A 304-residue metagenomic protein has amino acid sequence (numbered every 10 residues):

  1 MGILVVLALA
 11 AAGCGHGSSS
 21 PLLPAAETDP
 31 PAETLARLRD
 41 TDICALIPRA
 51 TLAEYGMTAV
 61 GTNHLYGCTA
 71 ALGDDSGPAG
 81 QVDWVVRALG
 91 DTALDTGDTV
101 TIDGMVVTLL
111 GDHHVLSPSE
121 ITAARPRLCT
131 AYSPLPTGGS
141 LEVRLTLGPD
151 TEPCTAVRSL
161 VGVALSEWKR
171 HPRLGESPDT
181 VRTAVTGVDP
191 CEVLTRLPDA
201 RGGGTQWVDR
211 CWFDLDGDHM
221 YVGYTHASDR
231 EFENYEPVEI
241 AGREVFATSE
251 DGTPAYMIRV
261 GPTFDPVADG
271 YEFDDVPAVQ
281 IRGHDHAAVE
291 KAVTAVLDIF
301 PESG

Functional and structural regions predicted by a protein language model:
M1-V6: N-terminal export and membrane-targeting signals
A10-G13: C-terminal motif of bacterial Sec signal peptides marking the signal peptidase cleavage site
G17-A93, L165-W212, L297-G304: Extracytoplasmic low-complexity, Pro/Thr/Ser/Ala/Gly-rich segments that lie immediately after a secretion/anchoring
P30, R39-D42, P149-P153, D189 (+2 more regions): Alpha-helix capping and helix-coil boundary motifs
E54-A124, G202-P277: Short, solvent-exposed recognition patches
M105-L174, R243-G304: A short, solvent-exposed beta-edge/loop patch
